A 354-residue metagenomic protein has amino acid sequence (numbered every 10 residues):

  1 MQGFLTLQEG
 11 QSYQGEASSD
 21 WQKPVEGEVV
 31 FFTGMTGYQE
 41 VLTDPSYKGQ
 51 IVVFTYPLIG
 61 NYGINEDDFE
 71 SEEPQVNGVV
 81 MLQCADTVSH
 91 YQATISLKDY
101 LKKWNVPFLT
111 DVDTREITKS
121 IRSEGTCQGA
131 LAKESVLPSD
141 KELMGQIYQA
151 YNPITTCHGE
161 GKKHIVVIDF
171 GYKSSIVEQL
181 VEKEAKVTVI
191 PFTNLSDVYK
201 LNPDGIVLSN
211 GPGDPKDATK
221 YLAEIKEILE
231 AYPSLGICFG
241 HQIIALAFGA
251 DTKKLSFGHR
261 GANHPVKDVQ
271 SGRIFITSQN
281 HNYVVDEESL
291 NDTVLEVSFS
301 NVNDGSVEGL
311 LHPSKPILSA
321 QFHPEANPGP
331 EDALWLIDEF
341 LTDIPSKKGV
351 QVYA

Functional and structural regions predicted by a protein language model:
M1-T193, D197, P215, N327 (+1 more regions): RNA-binding accessory domains that recognize and position tRNA/RNA substrates
P107, H164, P233-L235, D251 (+1 more regions): Proline-centered loop/turn at the N-terminus of a beta-strand
D113, C238, H281, H323: Active-site glycine-centered loops adjacent to acidic/histidine catalytic or metal-binding residues that shape
G159-I165, S271-I274, H312-I317: Beta-strand-turn-beta hairpins that frame and shape the catalytic cleft of phosphate-ester-processing enzymes
N202-D204, P324: Proline-aspartate-enriched helix->loop->beta-strand connector
G205, N210-I276, G329-E339, D343 (+1 more regions): Cysteine-nucleophile active-site neighborhood
R273-K315, V352-A354: Catalytic beta-strand/loop cores that center a nucleophilic Ser/Cys/Thr and support acyl-enzyme chemistry
V307-Q351: A glycine-centered loop/beta-turn motif at secondary-structure junctions
